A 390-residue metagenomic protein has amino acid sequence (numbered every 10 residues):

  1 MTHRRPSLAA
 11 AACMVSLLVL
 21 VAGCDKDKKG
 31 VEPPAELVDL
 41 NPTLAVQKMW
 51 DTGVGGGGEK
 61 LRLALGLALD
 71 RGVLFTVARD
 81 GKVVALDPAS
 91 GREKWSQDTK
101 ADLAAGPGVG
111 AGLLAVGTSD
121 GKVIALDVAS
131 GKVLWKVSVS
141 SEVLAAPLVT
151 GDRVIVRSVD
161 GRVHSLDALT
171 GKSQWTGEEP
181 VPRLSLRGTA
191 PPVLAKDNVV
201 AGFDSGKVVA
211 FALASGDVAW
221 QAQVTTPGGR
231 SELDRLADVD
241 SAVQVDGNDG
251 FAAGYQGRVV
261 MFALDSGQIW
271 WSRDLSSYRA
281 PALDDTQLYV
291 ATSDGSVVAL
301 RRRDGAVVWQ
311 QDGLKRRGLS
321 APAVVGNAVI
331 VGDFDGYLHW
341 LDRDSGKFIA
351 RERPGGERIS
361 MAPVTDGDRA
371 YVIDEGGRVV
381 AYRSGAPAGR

Functional and structural regions predicted by a protein language model:
M1-C24: Sec-dependent bacterial lipoprotein signal peptides
L18-N41: Bacterial Sec signal peptide processing site at the extreme N-terminus
K28-E32, T43-A68, W95-G110, V133-T150 (+6 more regions): Extracytoplasmic beta-rich repeat domains
A78, T118, S158, F203-D204 (+4 more regions): Structural signature of WD-repeat beta-propellers
V84, I124, H164, V209 (+4 more regions): WD40 beta-propeller blade core
D87-S90, D127-S130, D167-T170, L213-G216 (+4 more regions): Short loop/turn segments that connect beta-strands within beta-propeller blades
Y289-A299, A306-W340: Loop/turn-rich, solvent-exposed surfaces of beta-rich toroidal or solenoidal domains
